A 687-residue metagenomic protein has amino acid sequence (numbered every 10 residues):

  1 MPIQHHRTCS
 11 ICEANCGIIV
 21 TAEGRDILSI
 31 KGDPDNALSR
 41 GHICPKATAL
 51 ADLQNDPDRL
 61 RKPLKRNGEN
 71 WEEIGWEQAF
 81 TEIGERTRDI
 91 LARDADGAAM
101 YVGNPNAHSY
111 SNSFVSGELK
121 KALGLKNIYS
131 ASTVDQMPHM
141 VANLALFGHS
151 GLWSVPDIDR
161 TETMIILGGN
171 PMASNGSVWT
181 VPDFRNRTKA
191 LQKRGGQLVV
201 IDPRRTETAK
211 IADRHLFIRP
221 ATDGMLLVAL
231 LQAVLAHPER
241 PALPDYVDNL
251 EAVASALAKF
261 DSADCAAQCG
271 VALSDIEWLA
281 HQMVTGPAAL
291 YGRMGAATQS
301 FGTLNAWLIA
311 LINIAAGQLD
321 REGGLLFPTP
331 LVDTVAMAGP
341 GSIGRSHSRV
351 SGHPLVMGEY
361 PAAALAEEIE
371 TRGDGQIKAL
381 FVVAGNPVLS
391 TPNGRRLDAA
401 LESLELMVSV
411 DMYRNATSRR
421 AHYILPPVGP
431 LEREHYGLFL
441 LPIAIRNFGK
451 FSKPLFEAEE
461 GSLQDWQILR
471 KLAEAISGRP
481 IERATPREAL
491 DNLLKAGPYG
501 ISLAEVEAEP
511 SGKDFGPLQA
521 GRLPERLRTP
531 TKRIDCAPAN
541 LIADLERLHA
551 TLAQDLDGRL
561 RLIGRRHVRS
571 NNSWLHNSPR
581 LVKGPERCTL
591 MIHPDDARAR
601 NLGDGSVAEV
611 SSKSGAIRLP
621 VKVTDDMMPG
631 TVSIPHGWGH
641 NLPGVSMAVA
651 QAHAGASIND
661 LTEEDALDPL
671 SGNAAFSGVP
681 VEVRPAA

Functional and structural regions predicted by a protein language model:
M1-A236, A272, L355, V383 (+1 more regions): N-terminal export/assembly segments and adjacent metallocofactor-ligating motifs of anaerobic energy-metabolism
T21-I27, P530-T531, S612-S614: Short acidic-glycine loop/turn motifs at beta-strand connectors
R93, K453-E509, S573, S578-M591 (+1 more regions): Long, contiguous, secondary-structure-rich segments that constitute the structural scaffold of globular domains
Y101-H108, D264-V271, R293-S300, A384-P387: Conserved short loop/turn motifs at secondary-structure junctions
S113-K189, R194-I201, G224-V228, A310-R419 (+3 more regions): Extended redox/cofactor-interaction regions of prokaryotic respiratory oxidoreductases
R160, M164-L167, N249-C269: Conserved thiamine diphosphate
N170, I211-A212, F260-A263, Y291-A296 (+1 more regions): Flexible glycine/proline-enriched surface loops and loop-helix/loop-strand junctions
A212-I218, L431-L438, N447-A458: Short beta-alpha connecting loops at secondary-structure transitions that line or flank enzyme active sites
